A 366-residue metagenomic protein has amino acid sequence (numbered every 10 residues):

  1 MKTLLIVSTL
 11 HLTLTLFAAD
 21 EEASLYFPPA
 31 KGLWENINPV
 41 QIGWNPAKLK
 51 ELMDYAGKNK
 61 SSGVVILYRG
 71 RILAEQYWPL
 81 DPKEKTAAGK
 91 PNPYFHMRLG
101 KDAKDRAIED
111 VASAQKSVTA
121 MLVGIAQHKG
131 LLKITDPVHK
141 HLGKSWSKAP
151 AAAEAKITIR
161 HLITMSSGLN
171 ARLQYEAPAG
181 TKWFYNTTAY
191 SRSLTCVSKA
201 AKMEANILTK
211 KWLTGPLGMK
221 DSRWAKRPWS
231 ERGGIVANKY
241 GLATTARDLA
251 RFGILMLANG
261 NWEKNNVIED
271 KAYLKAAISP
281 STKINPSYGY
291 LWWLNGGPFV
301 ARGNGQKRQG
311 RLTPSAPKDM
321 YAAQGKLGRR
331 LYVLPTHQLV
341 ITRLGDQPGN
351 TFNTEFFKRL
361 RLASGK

Functional and structural regions predicted by a protein language model:
L5-T15: Bacterial N-terminal signal peptides
F17-A103, A112, I125-L132, T164 (+1 more regions): N-terminal leader/targeting segments and the immediately adjacent pre-domain N-terminus
G70, K90-R98, A107-T135, S193-S198 (+2 more regions): Active-site SXXK
G100, D105, D110-S113, H128-L169 (+2 more regions): Active-site helix/loop module of the DD-peptidase/beta-lactamase fold, centered on the serine-lysine SxxK catalytic
A151, E176-Y185, I235-A243, A323-L327 (+1 more regions): Solvent-exposed loop and edge beta-strand segments that line ligand/cofactor-binding and catalytic clefts
A189-C196, G241-W262, R329-L344: Active-site-proximal alpha-helical segments within enzyme catalytic domains
D221, K226, S279-V340: Active-site Gly/Thr loop motif
M320-K366: Structured C-terminal helix/loop/strand segments within mature extracytoplasmic catalytic/sensor domains
